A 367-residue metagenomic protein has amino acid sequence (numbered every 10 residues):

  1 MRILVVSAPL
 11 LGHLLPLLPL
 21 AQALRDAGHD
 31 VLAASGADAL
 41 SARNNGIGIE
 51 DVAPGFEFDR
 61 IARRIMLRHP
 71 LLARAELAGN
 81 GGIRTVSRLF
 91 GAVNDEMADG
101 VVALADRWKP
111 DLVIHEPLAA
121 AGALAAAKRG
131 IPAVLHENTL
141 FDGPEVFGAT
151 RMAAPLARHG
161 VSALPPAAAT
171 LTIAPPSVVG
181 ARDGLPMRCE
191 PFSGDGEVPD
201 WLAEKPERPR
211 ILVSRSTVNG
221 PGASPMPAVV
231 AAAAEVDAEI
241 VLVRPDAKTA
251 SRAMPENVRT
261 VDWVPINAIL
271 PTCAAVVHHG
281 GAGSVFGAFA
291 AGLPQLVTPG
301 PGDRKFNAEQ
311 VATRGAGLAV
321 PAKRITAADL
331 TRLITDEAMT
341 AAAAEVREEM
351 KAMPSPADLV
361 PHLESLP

Functional and structural regions predicted by a protein language model:
M1-A8, P19-L32, M152, A167 (+2 more regions): Nucleotide-activated sugar donor-binding and catalytic core shared by glycosyltransferases and related lipid-linked
V5-L18, G220-A223: A short, glycine/small-residue-rich beta-strand->loop->alpha-helix junction that serves as a flexible
V6, A34, V52-G55, V134-E137 (+5 more regions): Generic beta-sheet signal
L32-G82: Conserved nucleotide-sugar phosphate-binding/catalytic loop shared by glycosyltransferases and other
A34-L40, E145, T150-G220, V243-T249: A nucleotide-sugar donor-handling region in carbohydrate enzymes
V52, F58-R60, V86-A163: Conserved nucleotide-sugar donor-interacting segment of glycosyltransferase catalytic cores, predominantly GT-B
K109-D111, A168, P209, A274: Conserved acidic residues
R188-A275, V285, K305: Donor-nucleotide binding loops and adjacent catalytic segments primarily of GT-B fold Leloir glycosyltransferases
